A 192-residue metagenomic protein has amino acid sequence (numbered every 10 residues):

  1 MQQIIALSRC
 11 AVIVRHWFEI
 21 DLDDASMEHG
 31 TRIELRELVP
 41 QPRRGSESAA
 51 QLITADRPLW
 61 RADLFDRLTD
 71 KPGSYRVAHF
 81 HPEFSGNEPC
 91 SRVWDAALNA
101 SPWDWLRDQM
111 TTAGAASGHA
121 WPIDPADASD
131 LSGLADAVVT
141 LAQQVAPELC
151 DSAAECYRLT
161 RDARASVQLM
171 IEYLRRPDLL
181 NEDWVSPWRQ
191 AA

Functional and structural regions predicted by a protein language model:
M1-E47, L52-A55: Short N-terminal edge-element motif at the start of the domain
Q2-Q3, Q41, Q51, Q109 (+3 more regions): Residue-identity detector for glutamine
I4-I5, A11-V14, I20, V39 (+6 more regions): Extended aliphatic helical segments
T31, T54, T69, T111-T112 (+2 more regions): Residue-identity detector for threonine
P58-D127: An exposed acidic His-Trp-rich patch
G118-A192: C-terminal charged interaction modules
